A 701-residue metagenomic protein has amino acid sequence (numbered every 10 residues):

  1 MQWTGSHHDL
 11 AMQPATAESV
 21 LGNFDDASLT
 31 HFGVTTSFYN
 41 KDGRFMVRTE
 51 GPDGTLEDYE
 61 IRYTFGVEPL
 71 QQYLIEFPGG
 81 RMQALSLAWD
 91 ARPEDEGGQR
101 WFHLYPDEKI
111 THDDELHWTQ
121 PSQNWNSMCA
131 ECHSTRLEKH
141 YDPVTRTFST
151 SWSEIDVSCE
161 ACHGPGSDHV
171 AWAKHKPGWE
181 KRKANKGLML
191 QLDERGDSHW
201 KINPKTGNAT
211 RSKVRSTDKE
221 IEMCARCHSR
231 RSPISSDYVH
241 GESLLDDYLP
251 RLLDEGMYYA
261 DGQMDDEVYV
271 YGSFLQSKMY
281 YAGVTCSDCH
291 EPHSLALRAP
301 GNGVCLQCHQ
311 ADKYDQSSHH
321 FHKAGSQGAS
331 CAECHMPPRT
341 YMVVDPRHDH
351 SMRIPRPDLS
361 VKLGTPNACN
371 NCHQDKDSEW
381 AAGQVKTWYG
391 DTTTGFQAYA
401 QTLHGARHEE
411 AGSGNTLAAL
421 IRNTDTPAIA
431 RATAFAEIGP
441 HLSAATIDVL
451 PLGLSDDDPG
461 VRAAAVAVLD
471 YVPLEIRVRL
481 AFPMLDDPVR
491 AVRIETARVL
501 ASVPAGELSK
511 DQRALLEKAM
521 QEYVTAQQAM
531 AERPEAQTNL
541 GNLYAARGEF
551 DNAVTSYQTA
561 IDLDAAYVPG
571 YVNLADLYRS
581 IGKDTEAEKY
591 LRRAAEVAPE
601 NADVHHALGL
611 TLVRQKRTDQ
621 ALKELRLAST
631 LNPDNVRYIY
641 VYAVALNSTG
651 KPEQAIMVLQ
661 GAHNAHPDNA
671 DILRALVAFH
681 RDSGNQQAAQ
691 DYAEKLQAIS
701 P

Functional and structural regions predicted by a protein language model:
Q2-G66, Q72-P78, S86, A91 (+4 more regions): Primarily the internal scaffold of c-type cytochrome electron-transfer domains, especially repeated/multiheme c-type
A411-I421, S443-S455, P473-L485, E507-E522: Amphipathic alpha-helical scaffolding segments comprising HEAT/armadillo-like alpha-solenoid repeats
N423-T426, L454-G460, L485-A491, A529-A531: Short coil turns that connect the paired helices of HEAT/ARM alpha-solenoid repeats
H441, D456, V472, D487 (+6 more regions): Structural marker of alpha-solenoid helical repeat scaffolds
A444-A445, I476-V478, Q512-V524, R547-T559 (+4 more regions): Structural signature of tandem alpha-helical TPR/SEL1-like repeats, specifically the intra-repeat loop/turn
P459-R462, R490, P534-E535, V568-P569 (+3 more regions): Helix-start (N-cap) detector for alpha-helical repeat units in TPR-like alpha-solenoids, especially tetratricopeptide
